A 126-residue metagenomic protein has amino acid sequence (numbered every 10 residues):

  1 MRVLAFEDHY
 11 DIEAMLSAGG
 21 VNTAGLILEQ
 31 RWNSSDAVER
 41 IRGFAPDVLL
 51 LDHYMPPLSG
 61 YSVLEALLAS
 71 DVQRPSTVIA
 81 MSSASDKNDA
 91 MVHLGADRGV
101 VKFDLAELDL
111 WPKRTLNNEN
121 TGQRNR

Functional and structural regions predicted by a protein language model:
M1-I12, L16-G20: Conserved acidic segment of CheY-like receiver
Q30-V48: Acidic, metal-coordinating helix/loop segments flanking the phosphotransfer/catalytic sites of two-component signaling
N33, S59-S62: Acidic catalytic/metal-coordinating carboxylates
A45-D47, D71-T77: His-Asp phosphorelay/catalytic-motif detector in bacterial-type signaling
L51-H53: Active-site residues of response regulator receiver
Y61-R74: Short amphipathic alpha-helix used as the core "switch/output" element in two-component signaling
P75-D86: A short, hydrophobic beta-strand element within the central beta-sheet of small alpha/beta folds
A84-V101, A106: Alpha4 helix (beta4-alpha4-beta5 surface) of REC/receiver domains from two-component response regulators
